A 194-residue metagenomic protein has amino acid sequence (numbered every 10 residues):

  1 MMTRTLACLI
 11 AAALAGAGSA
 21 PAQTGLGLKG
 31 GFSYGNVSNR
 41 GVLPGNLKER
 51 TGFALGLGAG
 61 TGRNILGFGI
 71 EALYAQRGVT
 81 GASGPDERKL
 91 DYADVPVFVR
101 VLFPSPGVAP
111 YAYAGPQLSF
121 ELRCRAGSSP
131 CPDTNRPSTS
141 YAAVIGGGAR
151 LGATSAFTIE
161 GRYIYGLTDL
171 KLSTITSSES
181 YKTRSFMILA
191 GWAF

Functional and structural regions predicted by a protein language model:
M1-T24: Cleavable N-terminal export/targeting peptides
P21-T61, Y165, S185-F194: Short glycine/proline- and aromatic-enriched beta-strand/turn motifs that initiate or cap beta-hairpins
T24, E49-F53, K89-V95, P137-A143 (+1 more regions): Residues that define the transmembrane beta-barrel architecture of outer-membrane proteins
S33-R40, A75-A82, R123-S129, Y165-K171: Flexible, solvent-exposed coil segments and beta strand-coil junctions, predominantly the extracellular/periplasmic
R40-N46, A82-E87, S128-N135, S173-S178: Extracellular loop and loop/strand-boundary signature of outer-membrane beta-barrel proteins
T51, L118-E121, R150-T154, I164-T168: Short Gly/Pro-enriched loop/turn and capping motifs at secondary-structure junctions
G58-S128, L151-A153, R184-F194: Gram-negative (and chloroplast) outer-membrane scaffold detector with strong preference for beta-barrel transmembrane
T139-G152, F157: Conserved C-terminal beta-signal and adjacent last beta-strands/turns of outer-membrane beta-barrel proteins
